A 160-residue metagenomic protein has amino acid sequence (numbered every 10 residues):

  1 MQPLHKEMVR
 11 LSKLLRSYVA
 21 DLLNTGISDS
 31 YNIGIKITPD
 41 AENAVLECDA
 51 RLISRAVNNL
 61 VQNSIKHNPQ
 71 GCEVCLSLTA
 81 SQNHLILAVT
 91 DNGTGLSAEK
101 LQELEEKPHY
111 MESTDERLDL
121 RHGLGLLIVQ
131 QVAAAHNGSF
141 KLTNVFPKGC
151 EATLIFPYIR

Functional and structural regions predicted by a protein language model:
M1-L4, V45-C48: Conserved micro-motifs of the catalytic ATP-binding
T25-I37: Short conserved segments within the C-terminal catalytic ATPase subdomain
S64-I65: Short helix-loop "hinge" at the ATP-lid/N-box region of the Bergerat-fold HATPase_c
G71-N83: Short beta-strand/loop element within the Bergerat-fold HATPase_c
D91: Acidic ATP/Mg2+-coordinating residue in the GHKL
L96-E112: Short conserved segment of the HATPase_c
N137-G138: Conserved glycine-rich
